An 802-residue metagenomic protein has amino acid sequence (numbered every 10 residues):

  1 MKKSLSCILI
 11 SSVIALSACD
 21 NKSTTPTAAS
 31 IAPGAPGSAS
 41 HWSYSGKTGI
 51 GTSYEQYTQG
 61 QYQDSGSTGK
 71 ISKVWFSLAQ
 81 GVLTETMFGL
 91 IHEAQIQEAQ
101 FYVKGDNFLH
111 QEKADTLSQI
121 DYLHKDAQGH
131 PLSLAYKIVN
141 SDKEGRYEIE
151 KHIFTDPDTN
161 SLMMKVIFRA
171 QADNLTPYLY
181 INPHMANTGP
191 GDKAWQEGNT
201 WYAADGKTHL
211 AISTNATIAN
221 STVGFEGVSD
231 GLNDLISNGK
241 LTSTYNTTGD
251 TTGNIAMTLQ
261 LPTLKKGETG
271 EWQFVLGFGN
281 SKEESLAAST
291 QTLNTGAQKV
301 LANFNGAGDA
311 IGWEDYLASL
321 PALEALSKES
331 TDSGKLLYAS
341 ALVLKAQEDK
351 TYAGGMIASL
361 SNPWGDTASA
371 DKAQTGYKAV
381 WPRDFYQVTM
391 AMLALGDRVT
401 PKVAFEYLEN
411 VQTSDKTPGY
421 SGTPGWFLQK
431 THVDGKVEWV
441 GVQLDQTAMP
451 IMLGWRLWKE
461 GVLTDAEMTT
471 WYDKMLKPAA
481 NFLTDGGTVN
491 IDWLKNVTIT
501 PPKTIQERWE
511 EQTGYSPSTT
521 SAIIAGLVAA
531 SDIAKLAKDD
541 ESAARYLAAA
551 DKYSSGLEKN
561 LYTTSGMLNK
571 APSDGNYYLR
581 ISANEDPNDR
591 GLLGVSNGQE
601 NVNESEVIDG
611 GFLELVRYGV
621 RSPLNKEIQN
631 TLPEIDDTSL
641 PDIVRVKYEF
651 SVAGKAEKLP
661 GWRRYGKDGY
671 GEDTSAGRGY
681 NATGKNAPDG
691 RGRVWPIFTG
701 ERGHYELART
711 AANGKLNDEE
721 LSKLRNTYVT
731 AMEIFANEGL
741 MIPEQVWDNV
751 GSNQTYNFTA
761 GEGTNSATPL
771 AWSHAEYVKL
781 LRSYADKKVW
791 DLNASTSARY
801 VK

Functional and structural regions predicted by a protein language model:
L16-A18: C-terminal motif of bacterial Sec signal peptides marking the signal peptidase cleavage site
S23-S40, G145-E148, D156-G376, D465-A466 (+2 more regions): Acidic/polar, glycine-enriched structural segments that form the non-catalytic walls/loops of the carbohydrate-binding
A29-N140, I212-S237, A310-S330, L336: An extended acidic
I31-G89, L428-G454, R590-G594, E600-S622 (+1 more regions): C-terminal capping/lid segments that line or modulate ligand- or cofactor-binding pockets
K165-R169, L320-E329, L342-Q347, Y386-T400 (+5 more regions): Well-ordered alpha-helical scaffold segments within catalytic/enzyme domains
R169-Q171, A194-W195, Y202-A203, G296-G306 (+4 more regions): Aromatic-rich carbohydrate-recognition surfaces in CAZymes
G189, A203-L235, K328-L336, Y420 (+4 more regions): Extended ligand-binding clefts on enzyme/binding-domain cores
L326-I357, E406-L428, M449-S518, E541 (+5 more regions): Active-site acid/base region of carbohydrate-active enzymes
